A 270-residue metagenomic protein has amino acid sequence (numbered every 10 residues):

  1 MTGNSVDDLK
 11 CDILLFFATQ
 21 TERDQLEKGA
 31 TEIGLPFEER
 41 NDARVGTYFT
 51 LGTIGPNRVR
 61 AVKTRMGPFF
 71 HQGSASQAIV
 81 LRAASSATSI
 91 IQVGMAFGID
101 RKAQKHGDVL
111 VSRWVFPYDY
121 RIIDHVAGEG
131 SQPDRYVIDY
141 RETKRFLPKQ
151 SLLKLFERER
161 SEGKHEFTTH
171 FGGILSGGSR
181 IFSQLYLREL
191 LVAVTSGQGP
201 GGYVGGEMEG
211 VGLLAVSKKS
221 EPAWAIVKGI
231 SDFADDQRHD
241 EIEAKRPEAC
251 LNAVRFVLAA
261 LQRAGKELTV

Functional and structural regions predicted by a protein language model:
M1-V270: Intrinsic-disorder/coil detector with helix-boundary
